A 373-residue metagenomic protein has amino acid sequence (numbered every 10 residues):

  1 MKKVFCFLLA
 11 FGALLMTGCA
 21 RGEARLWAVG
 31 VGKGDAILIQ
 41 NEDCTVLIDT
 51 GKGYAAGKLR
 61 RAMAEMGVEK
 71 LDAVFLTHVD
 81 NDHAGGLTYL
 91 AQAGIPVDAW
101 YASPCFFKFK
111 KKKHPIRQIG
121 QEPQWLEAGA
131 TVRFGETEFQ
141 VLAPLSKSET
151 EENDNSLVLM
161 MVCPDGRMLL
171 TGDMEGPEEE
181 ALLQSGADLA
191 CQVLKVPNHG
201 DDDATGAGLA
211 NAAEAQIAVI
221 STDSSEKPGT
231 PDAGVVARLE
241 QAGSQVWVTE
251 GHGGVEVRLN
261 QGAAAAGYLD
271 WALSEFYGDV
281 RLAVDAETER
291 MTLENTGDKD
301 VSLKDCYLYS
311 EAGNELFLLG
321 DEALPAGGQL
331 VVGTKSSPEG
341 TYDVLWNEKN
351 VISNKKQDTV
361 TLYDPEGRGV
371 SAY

Functional and structural regions predicted by a protein language model:
K2-K3, F7, M16-Y277: Non-globular, low-confidence helical/coil segments that flank catalytic cores
F11-G12: Repetitive helical segments and hydrophobic/amphipathic motifs
A272-Y373: Activation on beta-sandwich/Ig-like modules and their edge loops
